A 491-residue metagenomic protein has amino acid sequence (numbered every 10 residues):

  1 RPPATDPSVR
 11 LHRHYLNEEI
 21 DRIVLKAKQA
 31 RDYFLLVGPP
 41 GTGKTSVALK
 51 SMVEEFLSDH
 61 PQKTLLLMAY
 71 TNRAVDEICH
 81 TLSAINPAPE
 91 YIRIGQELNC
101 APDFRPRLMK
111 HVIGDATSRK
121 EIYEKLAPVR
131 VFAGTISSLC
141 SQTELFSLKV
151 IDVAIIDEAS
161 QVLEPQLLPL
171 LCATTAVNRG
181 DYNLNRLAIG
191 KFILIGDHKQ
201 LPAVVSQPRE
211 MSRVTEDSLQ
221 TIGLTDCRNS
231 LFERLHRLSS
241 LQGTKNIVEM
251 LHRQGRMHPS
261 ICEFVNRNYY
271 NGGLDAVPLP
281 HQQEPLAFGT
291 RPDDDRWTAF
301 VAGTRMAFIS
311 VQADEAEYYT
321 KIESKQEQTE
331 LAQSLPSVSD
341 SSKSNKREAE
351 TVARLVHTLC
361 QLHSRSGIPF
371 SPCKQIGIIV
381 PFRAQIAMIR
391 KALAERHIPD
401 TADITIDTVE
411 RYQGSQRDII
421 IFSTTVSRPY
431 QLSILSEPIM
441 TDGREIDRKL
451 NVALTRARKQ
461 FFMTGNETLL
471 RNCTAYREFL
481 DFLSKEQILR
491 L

Functional and structural regions predicted by a protein language model:
R1-L16, E478-K485: ATP-dependent helicase/translocase motor core
R1-V9, S58-A154, V204-L224, H281-F288 (+2 more regions): Conserved P-loop NTPase motor core of helicases/translocases
H12-D32, V47, G134, S344 (+1 more regions): N-terminal pre-P-loop "Q-motif" helix
A30-M52: Walker A/P-loop
R31, P128-R130, R458: Residue-level detector of structured alpha->beta connecting loops
F34-G38, L65-L66, I376: Conserved beta-strand position immediately N-terminal to the Walker
T45-H60, E77, T81-S83, C172-A173: Walker A/P-loop NTP-binding motif
Q62, T71, S137-S138, L145 (+2 more regions): Conserved helicase motor core of SF1/SF2 NTP-dependent helicases
